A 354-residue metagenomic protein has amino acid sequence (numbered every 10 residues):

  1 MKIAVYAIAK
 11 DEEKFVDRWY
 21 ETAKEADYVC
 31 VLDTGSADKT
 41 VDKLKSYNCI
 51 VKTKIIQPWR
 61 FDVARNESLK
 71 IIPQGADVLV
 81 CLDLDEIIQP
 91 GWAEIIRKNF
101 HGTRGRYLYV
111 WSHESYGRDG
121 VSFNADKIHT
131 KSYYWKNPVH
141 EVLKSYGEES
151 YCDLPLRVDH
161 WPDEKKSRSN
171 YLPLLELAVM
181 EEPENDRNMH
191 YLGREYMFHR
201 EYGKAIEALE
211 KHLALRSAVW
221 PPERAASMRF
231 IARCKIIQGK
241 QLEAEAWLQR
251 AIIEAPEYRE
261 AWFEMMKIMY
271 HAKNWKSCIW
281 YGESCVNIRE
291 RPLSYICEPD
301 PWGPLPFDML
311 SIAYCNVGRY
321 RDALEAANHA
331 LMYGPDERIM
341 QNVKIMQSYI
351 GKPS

Functional and structural regions predicted by a protein language model:
A7-Y28: Short, well-formed alpha-helical segments that are part of the catalytic scaffolds of diverse glycosyltransferases
K14-D17, D38-S46, G91: Acidic helix N-cap motif at the loop->helix transition within catalytic regions of sugar-transfer enzymes
T22, L32-K43, I56-Q57, D83-I87: A conserved acidic beta->alpha catalytic loop
D42-I71: Conserved donor nucleotide-binding strand/loop of the catalytic core
D62-L69, I88-E207, K211: Catalytic-site signature of metal-activated, phosphate-bearing donor transferases, centered on the GT-A/GT-A-like
K70-I87: Short beta-strand-to-loop acidic/aromatic patch adjacent to the donor-nucleotide binding site
